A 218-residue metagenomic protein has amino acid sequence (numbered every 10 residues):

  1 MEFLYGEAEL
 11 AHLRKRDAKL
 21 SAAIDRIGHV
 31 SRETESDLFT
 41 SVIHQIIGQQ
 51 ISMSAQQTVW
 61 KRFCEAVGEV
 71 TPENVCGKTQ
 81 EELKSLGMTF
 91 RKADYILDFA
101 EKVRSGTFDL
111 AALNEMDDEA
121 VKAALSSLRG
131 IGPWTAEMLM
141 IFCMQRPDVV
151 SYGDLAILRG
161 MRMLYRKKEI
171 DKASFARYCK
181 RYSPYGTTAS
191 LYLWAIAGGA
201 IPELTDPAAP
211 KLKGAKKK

Functional and structural regions predicted by a protein language model:
M1-V30, D94, P133-K218: C-terminal accessory module of base-excision DNA glycosylases/AP lyases that mediates lesion recognition and DNA
L4, K19-A23, I51-S52, Q56-R129 (+1 more regions): Alpha-helical ds-nucleic-acid-binding substructure associated with the helix-hairpin-helix region of base-excision DNA
E7, D37-S41, G77: Alpha-helical scaffolds flanking conserved acidic
S31-E35: Short, solvent-exposed helix-loop connector elements
S36-Q50: Alpha-helical scaffold segments that form or flank carboxylate-/histidine-based iron centers
D37, S41, M116-E119, L155 (+1 more regions): An alpha-helix initiation/capping motif
I43, W60, L97-A100, L193 (+1 more regions): Short, amphipathic alpha-helical segments that act as regulatory/interfacial helices in nucleotide-processing proteins
